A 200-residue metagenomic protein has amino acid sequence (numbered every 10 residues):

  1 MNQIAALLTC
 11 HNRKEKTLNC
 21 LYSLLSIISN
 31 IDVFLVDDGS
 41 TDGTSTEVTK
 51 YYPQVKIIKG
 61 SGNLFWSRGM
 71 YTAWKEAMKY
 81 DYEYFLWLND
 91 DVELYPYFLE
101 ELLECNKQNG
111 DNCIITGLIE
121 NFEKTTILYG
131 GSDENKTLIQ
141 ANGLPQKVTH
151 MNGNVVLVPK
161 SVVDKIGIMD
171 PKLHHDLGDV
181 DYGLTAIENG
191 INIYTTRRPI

Functional and structural regions predicted by a protein language model:
M1-S23: N-proximal low-complexity "stem/linker" segments adjacent to membrane-targeting elements
S23-I31: Short, acidic, metal-binding catalytic loop of nucleotide-sugar glycosyltransferases
D37-T46: A conserved acidic beta->alpha catalytic loop
G60-K79: Glycine-rich, basic loop-to-helix element that forms the pyrophosphate-binding segment of sugar-nucleotide handling
Y82-E93: Short beta-strand-to-loop acidic/aromatic patch adjacent to the donor-nucleotide binding site
E93-Y129: Conserved donor NDP-sugar-binding/catalytic core segment of glycosyltransferases
L138-V158: A recurrent flexible, glycine/aromatic-enriched loop bordering the glycosyltransferase active site that acts as
V156, V162-G167, K172-P199: A short, conserved alpha-helix in the catalytic core of glycosyltransferases
